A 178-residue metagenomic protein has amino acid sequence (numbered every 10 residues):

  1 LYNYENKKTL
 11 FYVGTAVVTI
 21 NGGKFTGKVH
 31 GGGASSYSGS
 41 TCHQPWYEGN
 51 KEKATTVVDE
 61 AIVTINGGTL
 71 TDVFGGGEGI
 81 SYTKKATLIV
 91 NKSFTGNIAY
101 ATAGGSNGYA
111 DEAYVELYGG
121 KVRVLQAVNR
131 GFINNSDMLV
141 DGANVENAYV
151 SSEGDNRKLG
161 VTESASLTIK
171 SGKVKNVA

Functional and structural regions predicted by a protein language model:
L1-D72, E78-Y100, G105-A178: Surface-exposed loop/turn motifs in large extracellular/passenger domains
